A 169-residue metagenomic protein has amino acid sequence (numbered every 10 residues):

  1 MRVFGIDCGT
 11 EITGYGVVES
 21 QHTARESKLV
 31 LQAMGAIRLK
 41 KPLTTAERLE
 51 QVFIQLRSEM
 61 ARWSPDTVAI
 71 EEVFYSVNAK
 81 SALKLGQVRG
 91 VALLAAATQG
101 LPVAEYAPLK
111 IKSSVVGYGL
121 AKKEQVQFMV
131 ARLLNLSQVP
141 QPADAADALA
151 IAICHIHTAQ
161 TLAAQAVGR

Functional and structural regions predicted by a protein language model:
M1-R169: Phosphate- and other anionic-substrate recognition elements at nucleic-acid/protein interfaces
